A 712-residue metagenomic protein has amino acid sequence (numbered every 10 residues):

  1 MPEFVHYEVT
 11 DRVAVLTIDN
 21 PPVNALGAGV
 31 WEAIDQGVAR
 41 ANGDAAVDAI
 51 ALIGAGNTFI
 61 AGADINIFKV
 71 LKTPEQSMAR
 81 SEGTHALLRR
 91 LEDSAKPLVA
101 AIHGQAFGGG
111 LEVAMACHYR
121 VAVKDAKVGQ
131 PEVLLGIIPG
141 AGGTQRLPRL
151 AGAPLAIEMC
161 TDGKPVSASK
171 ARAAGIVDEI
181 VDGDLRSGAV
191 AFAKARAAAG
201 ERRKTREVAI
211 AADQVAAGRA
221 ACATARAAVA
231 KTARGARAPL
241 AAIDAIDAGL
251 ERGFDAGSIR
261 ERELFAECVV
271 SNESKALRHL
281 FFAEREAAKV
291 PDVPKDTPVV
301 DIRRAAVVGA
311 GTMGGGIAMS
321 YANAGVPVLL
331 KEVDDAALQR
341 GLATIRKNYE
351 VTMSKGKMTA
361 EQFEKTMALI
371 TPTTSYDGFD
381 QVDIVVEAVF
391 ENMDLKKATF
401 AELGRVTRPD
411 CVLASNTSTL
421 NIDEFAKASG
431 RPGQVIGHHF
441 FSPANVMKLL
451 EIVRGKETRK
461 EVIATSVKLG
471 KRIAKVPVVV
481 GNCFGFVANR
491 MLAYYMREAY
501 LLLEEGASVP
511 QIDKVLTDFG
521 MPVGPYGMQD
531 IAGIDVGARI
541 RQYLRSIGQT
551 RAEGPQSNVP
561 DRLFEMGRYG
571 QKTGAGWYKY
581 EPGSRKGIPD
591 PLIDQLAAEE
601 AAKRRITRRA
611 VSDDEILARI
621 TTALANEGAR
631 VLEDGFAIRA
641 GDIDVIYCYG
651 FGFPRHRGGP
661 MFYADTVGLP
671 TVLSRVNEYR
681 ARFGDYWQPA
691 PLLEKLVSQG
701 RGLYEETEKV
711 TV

Functional and structural regions predicted by a protein language model:
M1-I53, L71, R89: Conserved CoA-thioester-binding segment of acyl-CoA-metabolizing enzymes
P2-E3, D19, V70-E75, A79-G83 (+4 more regions): N-terminal glycine-rich phosphate-binding loop for ADP-containing cofactors
E8, I53, A101, G129-P131 (+2 more regions): Solvent-exposed beta-strand sheet faces enriched in polar/charged residues
I53-G56, S415-T417: Glycine-rich beta-strand-to-loop/alpha-helix junction loops that act as flexible
I65, L87-D93, V113: Acidic/glycine-enriched connector segments
G104-G110: Gly/Ser-rich catalytic serine loop of serine hydrolases
G109, M115-A116, G129: Left-handed beta-helix
